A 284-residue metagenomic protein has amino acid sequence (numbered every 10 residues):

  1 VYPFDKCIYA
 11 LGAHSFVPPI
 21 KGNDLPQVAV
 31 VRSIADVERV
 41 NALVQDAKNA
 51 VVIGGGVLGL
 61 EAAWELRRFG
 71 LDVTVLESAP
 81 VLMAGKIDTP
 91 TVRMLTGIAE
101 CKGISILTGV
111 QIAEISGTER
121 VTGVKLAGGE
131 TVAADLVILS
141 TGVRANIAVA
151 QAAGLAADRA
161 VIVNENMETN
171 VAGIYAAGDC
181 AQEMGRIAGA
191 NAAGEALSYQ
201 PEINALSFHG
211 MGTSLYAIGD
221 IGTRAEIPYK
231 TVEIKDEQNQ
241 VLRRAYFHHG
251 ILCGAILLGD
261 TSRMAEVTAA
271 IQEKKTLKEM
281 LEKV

Functional and structural regions predicted by a protein language model:
Y2, R68-E165: A Rossmann-like FAD-binding core segment of flavoenzymes
Y2-H14, I53, V132-G142, G185 (+1 more regions): Short hydrophobic core segments
Y9-A10, V52, L126, L139 (+2 more regions): Redox-cofactor binding/interface segments in oxidoreductases and associated redox assembly factors
L11-F69, V163: Glycine-rich dinucleotide-binding loop and its adjacent helix/turn
D24-Q45, E119-K125, E130-N191, L281: FAD-site-proximal beta/loop scaffold in flavoenzymes
A172, C180-T261: Mid-to-C-terminal Rossmann-like scaffold of FAD/NAD(P)H-dependent oxidoreductases
T261-M280: A short, polar/charged loop-to-alpha-helix boundary motif
